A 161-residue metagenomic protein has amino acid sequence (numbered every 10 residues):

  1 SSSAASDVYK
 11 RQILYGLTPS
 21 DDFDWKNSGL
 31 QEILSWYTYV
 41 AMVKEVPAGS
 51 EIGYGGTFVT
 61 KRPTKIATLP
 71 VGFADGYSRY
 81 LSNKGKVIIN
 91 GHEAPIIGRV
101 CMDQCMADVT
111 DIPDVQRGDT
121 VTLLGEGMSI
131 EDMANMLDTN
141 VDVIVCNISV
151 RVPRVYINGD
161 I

Functional and structural regions predicted by a protein language model:
S1-A5, Y9: Single conserved hydrophobic/aromatic residue that forms the stacking wall/gate of nucleotide- or nucleobase-binding
V8, E32, M136: Catalytic cores of large soluble enzymes that bind and process phosphate-bearing ligands
K10-D21: Glycine-rich phosphate-binding active-site loops on the catalytic face of alpha/beta enzymes
R11, V40, I144: A residue-level signal for conserved active-site and pocket-lining positions in enzyme catalytic cores
D24-L30: C-terminal helical cap(s) of enzyme catalytic domains, especially alpha/beta-barrels
W25, E45-I161: C-terminal accessory subdomain/extension
L30-Y39: Short coil-to-beta-strand transition motifs
T38-V40, A94-P95: Small-residue-enriched segments and motifs
